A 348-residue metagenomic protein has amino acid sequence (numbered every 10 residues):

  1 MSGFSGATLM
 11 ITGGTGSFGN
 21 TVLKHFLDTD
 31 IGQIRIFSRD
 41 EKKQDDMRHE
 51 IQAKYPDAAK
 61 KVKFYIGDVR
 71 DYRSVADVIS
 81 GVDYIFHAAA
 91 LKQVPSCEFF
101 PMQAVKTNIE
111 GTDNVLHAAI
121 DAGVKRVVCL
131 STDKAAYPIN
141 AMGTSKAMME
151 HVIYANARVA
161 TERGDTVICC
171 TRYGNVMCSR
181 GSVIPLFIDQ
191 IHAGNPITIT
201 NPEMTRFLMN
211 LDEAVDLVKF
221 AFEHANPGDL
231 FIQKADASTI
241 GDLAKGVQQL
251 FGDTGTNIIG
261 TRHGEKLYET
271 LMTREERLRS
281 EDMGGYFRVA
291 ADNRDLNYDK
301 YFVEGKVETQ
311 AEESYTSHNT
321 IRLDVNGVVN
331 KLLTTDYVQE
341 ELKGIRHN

Functional and structural regions predicted by a protein language model:
A7-T29: N-terminal Rossmann NAD(P)H-binding glycine-rich loop of SDR-like oxidoreductase domains
T12, I79-A88, C129: Rossmann-fold scaffold of SDR-type NAD(P)-dependent oxidoreductases
D30-D46: Conserved glycine-rich Rossmann-like NAD(P)H-binding loop of the short-chain dehydrogenase/reductase
S38, Y65-I66, K106, N201 (+1 more regions): Conserved residues in the N-terminal Rossmann fold of short-chain dehydrogenase/reductase
K63-Y84: Conserved Rossmann-fold cofactor-binding substructure of NAD(P)-dependent oxidoreductases
F64, A104, I168-T171: Hydrophobic/aromatic anchor residues within beta-strands of the central parallel beta-sheet of Rossmann-like
H87, L91-A147, A155: Conserved Rossmann-fold NAD(P)-dependent oxidoreductase catalytic core, especially the SDR/UDP-sugar
D121, A155-N348: Strand-loop microenvironment adjacent to phosphate/nucleotide-handling motifs in alpha/beta enzyme folds
